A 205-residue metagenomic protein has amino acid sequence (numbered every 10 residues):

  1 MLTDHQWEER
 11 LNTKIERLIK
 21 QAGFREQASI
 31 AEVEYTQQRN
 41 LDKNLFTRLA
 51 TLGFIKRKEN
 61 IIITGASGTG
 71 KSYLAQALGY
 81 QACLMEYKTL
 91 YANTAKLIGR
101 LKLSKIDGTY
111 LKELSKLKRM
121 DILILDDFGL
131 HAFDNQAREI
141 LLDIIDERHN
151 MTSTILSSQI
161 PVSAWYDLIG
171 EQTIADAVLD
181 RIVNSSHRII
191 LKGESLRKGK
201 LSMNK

Functional and structural regions predicted by a protein language model:
M1-E26: Interdomain "pre-motor" coupling segment immediately N-terminal to P-loop NTPase/helicase cores
T13-L18, A31, E194-S195: Short coil/turn segments at secondary-structure boundaries
K20-L41: Dynamic helix-loop-helix/coil hinge segments at AAA+ ATPase domain boundaries and subdomain interfaces
E32, I61-T64, A164-W165: Short hinge/gating elements
L41-R119: Conserved P-loop
K88, A92, L97-R119, F128-K205: Replace "adjacent to P-loop NTPase cores in ATP/GTP-dependent enzymes" with "adjacent to NTP-binding cores
I122: Short, Asp-centered acidic motifs that coordinate Mg2+ and/or phosphate in catalytic or ligand-binding sites
